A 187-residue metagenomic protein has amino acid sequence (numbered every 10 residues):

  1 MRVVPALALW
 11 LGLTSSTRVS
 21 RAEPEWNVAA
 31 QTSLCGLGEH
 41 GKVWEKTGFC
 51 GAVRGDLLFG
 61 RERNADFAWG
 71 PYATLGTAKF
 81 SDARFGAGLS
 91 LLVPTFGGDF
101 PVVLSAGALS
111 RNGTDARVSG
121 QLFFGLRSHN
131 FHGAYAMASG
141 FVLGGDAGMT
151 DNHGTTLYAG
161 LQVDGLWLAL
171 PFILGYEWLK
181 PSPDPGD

Functional and structural regions predicted by a protein language model:
V4-S15: Bacterial N-terminal signal peptides
G12, R63-A65, G98-D99, F131-Y135: Short, solvent-exposed loop/turn segments that connect beta-strands within catalytic domains and beta-strand-rich
S15-K79, A147, D164-P171, W178-D187: Short glycine/proline- and aromatic-enriched beta-strand/turn motifs that initiate or cap beta-hairpins
P24, L122-D187: Predominantly the C-terminal beta-signal and adjacent terminal strand-loop region of outer-membrane beta-barrel
N27-C35, A68-G76, P101-L109, Q121-F123 (+2 more regions): Transmembrane beta-strands of outer-membrane beta-barrel proteins
G41, F80-R84, G113-R117, N152-G154 (+1 more regions): Outer-membrane beta-barrel proteins
A52-F123: Gram-negative (and chloroplast) outer-membrane scaffold detector with strong preference for beta-barrel transmembrane
